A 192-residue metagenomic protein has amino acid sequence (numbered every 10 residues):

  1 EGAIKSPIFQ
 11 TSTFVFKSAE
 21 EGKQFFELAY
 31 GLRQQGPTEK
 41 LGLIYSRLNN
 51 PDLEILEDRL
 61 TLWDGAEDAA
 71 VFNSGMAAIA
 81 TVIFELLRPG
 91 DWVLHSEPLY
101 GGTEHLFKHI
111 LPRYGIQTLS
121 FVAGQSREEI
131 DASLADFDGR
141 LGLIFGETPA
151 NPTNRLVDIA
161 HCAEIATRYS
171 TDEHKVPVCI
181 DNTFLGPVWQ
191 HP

Functional and structural regions predicted by a protein language model:
E1-S6: Conserved N-terminal helix/loop that builds the PLP phosphate-binding region of the aspartate aminotransferase-like
P7, T13-A77, G102-L111: Conserved N-terminal alpha-helix of the aminotransferase class I/II PLP-enzyme fold
D68-P192: Conserved PLP-enzyme active-site core in the AAT-like
